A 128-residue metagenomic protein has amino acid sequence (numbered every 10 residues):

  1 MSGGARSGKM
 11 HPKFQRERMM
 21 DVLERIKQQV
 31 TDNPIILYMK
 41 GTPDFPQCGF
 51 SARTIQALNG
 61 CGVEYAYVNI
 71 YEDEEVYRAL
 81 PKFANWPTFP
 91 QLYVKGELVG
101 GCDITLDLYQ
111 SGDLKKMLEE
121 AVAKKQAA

Functional and structural regions predicted by a protein language model:
M1-M19: Short, Lys/Arg-enriched N-terminal segments with co-localized hydrophobic residues within the first ~10-30 amino acids
M19-I36, A127: N-terminal leader/targeting and pre-domain segments
E24, Y77-K82: TIR-domain catalytic/interaction hotspot
Q28-E64: Local sequence-structure signature of Cys/Sec-based thiol-disulfide redox active-site neighborhoods
Y38, Q91-K95: Acidic beta-strand-to-loop metal/phosphate-binding motif
V63-Y77: Thiol-based oxidoreductase modules, predominantly thioredoxin-like and allied folds used for disulfide exchange
K82-T88: Thiol/disulfide oxidoreductase modules built on the thioredoxin-like
V94-K125: Non-catalytic, surface beta->alpha helical segment in thiol-disulfide oxidoreductase systems
